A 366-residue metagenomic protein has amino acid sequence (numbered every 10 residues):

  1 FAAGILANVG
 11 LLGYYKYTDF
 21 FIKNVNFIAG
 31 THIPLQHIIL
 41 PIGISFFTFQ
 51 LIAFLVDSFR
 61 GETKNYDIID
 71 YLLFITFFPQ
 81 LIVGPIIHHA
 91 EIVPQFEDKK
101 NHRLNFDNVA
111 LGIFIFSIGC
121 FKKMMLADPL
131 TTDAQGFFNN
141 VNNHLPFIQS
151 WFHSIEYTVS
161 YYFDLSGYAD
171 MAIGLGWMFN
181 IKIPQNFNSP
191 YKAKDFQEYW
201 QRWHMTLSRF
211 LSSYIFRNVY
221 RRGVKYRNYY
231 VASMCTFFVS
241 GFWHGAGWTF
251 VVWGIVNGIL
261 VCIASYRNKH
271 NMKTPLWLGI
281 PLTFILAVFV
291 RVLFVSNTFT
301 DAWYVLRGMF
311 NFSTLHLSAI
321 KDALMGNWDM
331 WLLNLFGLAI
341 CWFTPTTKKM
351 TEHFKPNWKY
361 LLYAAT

Functional and structural regions predicted by a protein language model:
F1-C341, P345-T366: Membrane-embedded transmembrane alpha-helical bundles that form the catalytic cores of multi-pass lipid-modifying
